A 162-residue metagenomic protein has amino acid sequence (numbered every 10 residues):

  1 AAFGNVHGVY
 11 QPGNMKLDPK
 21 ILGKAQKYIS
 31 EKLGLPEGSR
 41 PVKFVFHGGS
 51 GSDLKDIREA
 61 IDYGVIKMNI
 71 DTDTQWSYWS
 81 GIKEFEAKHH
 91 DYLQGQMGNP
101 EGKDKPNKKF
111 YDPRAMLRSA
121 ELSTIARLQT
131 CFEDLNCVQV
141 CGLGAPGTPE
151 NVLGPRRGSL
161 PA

Functional and structural regions predicted by a protein language model:
A1, N14-R40, F44: Alpha-helix-loop-beta-strand connector modules within alpha/beta enzyme cores
F3-Y10, Y63-G81: Glycine-rich phosphate-binding active-site loops on the catalytic face of alpha/beta enzymes
Y10-Q26, K55, W76-E86: Active-site-adjacent beta->alpha loops and helix N-cap segments on the catalytic face of soluble alpha/beta enzymes
K20, K24-K27, E59, A126 (+1 more regions): Alpha-helical scaffolding segments of alpha/beta enzyme cores, especially the outer helices of TIM-barrel or partial
S30-L35, I57, V65, D73: Catalytic cores of secreted/periplasmic or lumenal enzymes
V42-G48, M68-I70: Hydrophobic faces of well-ordered beta-strands that scaffold small-molecule active sites in alpha/beta enzyme cores
G49-G64: Catalytic cores of alpha/beta
A87-A162: Extended, intrinsically disordered, low-complexity segments
